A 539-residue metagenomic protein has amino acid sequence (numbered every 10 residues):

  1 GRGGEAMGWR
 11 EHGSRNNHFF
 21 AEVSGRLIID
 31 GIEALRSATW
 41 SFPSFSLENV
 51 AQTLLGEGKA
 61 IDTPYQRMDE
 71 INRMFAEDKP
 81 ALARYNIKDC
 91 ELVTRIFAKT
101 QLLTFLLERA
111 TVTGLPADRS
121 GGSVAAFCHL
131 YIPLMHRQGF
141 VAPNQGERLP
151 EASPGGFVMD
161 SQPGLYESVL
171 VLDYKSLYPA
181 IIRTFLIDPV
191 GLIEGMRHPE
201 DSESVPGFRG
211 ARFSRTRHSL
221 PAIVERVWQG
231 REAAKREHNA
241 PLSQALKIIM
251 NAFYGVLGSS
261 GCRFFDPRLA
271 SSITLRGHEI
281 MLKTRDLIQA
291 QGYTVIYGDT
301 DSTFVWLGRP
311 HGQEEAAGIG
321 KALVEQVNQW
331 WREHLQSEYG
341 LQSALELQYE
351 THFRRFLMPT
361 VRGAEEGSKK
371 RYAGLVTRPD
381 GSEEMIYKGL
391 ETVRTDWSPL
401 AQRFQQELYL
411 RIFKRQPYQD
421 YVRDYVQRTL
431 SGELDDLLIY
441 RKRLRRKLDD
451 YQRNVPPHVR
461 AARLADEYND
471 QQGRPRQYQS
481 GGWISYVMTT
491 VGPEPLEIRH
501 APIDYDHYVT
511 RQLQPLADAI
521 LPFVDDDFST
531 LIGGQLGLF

Functional and structural regions predicted by a protein language model:
R2-C90: Active-site-proximal helix-loop-helix substrate-binding element of RNase H-like nuclease domains
A60-N72, Q145-L149, S153, E225 (+1 more regions): Active-site-adjacent bridging/hinge elements
T63-R84, V256-F265, S302, W306 (+1 more regions): Short His/Asp/Glu-rich catalytic/ion-coordination signatures at enzyme active sites or charged loops
E77-T94, H218-P241, D301, F404 (+1 more regions): Basic, alpha-helical interaction scaffolds
N86-T100, V227, L246, F253 (+2 more regions): Short amphipathic alpha-helical coiled-coil/interface segments
L103, L107-T111, P116-G195, P199-E200 (+5 more regions): DNA-dependent DNA polymerase catalytic subunits
V205, R212-C262: Active-site cores of enzymes that catalyze phosphoryl transfer or operate on phosphate-rich substrates
